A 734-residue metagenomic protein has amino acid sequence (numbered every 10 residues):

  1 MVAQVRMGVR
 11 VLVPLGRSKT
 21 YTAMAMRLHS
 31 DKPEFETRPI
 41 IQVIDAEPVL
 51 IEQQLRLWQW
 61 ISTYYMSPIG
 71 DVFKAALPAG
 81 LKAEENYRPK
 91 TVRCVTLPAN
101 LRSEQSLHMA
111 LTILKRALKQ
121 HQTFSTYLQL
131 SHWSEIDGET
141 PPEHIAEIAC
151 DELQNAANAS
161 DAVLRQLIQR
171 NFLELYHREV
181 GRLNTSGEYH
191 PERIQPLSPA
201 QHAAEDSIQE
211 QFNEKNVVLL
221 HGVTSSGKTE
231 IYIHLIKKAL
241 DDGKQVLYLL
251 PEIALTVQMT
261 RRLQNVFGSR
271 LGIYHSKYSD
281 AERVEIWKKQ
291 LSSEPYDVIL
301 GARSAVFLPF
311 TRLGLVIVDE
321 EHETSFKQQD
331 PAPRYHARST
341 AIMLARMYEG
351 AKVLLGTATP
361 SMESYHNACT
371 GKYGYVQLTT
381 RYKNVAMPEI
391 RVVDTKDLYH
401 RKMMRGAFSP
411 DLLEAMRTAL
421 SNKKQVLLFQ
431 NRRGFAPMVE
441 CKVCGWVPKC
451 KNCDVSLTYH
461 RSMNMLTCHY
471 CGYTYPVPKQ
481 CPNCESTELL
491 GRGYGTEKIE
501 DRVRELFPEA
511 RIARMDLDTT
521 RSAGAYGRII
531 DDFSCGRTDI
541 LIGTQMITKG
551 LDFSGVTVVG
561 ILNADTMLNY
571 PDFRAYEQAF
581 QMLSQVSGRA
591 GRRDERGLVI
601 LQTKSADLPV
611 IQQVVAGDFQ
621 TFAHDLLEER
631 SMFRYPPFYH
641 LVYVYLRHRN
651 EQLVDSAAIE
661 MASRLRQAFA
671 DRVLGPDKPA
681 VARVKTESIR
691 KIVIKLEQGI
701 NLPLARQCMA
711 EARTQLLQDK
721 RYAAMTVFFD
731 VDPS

Functional and structural regions predicted by a protein language model:
M1-L354, G371-V385, A668, L702-S734: Accessory, non-ATPase domains that flank or precede helicase/AAA+ motor cores in DNA-metabolism machines
V11, V92-V95, T123, I390 (+5 more regions): Well-ordered beta-strand positions enriched in small/hydrophobic/aromatic, beta-favoring residues
R17, R433, T686: A short catalytic or substrate-binding loop motif that flags glycine-/basic-rich loops and adjacent residues that bind
R27-H29, L77, H177-E179, Q430-R432 (+4 more regions): A general secondary-structure junction signal
R38, I689-R690: Short helix/strand-capping connector loops at secondary-structure junctions
E192-S198, H202, D206, E214-D655 (+4 more regions): Inter-lobe coupling/hinge segments of SF2-like helicase ATPases
S663, Q667-S688, M709, V727: A carboxyl-terminal module marker
